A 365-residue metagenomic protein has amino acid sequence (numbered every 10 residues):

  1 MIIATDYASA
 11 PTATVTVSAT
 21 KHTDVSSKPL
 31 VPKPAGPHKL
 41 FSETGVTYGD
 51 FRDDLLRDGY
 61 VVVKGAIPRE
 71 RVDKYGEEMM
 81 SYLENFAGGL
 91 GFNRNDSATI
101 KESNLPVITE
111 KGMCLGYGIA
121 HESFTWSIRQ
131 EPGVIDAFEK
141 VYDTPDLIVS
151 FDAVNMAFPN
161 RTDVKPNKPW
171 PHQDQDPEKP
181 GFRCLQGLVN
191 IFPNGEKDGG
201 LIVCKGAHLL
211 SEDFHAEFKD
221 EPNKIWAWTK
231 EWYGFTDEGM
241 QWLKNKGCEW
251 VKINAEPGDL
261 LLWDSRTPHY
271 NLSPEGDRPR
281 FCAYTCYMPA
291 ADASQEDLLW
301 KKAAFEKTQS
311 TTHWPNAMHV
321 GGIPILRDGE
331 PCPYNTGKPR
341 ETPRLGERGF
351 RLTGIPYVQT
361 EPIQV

Functional and structural regions predicted by a protein language model:
I2-Y7, V17-R57, K64-E178: Non-heme Fe(II)-dependent double-stranded beta-helix
L30, F92, F218-K219, P257-L262 (+1 more regions): Non-heme Fe(II)/2-oxoglutarate
H121-S127, Q173-Q175, E238-K252, Y270-S273: Active-site rim elements
E139-I148, P177-G181, N190-D198, L209-L210: Secondary-structure boundary elements
A153, F158, Q173, L185 (+2 more regions): Short, structured patches in soluble enzyme cores that scaffold and shape functional sites
M156-P159, C204-E212, C286-D292: Short edge-strand/loop segments of extracellular domains
P171-C184, C248-E249, A255, R278: A short beta-loop-beta micro-motif enriched in histidine and acidic residues
C184, N194-P268: Double-stranded beta-helix
